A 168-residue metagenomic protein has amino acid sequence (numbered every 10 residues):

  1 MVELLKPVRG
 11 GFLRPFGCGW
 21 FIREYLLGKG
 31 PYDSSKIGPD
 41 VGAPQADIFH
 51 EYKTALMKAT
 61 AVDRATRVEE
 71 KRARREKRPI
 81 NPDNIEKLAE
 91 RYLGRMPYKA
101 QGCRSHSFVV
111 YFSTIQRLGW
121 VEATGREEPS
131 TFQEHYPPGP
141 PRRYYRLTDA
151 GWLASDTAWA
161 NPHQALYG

Functional and structural regions predicted by a protein language model:
M1-D83: Short alpha-helical segments that sit at the start of domains
R14-C18, A100, R104, Y136-P137: Residue-level marker of regulatory loop/turn positions in helix-turn-helix DNA-binding domains and in histidine
I48, I115, V121, Y145-L147: Hydrophobic beta-strand residues in large extracellular and virion-surface proteins
I48, T54, E70, I85 (+2 more regions): A short alpha-helical element within helix-turn-helix/winged-helix DNA-binding domains across DNA-binding proteins
E76-H106: Intrinsically disordered, low-complexity acidic Ser/Thr-rich regulatory segments
A100-G125: Short amphipathic alpha-helical interaction segments
R126-L153: Accessory beta->alpha helical hairpin/"wing" motif in late/C-terminal subdomains of nucleic-acid enzymes
R146-G168: Amphipathic alpha-helical dimerization/coiled-coil segments that flank or bridge DNA-binding/regulatory modules
